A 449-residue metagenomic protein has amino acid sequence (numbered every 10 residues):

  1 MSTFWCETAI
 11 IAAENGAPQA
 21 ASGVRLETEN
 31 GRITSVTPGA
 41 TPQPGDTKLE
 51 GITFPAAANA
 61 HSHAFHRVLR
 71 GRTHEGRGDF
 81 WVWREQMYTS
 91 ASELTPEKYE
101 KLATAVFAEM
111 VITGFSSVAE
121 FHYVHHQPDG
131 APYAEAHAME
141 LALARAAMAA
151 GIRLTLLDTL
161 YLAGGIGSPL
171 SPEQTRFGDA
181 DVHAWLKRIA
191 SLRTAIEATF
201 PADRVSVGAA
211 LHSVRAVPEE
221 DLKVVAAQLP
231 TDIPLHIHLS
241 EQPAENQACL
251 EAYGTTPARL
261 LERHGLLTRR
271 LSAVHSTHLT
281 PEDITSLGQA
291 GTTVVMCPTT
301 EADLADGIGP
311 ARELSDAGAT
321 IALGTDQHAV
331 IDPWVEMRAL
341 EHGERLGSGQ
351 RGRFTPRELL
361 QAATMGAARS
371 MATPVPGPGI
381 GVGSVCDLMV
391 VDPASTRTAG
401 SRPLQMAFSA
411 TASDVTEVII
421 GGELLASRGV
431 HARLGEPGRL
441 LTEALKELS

Functional and structural regions predicted by a protein language model:
M1-G23, E29, A363-S449: Active-site microenvironment of metallo-dependent hydrolases
S2-C6, N30, P38-V82, E97 (+3 more regions): Replace "His-x-His-based motif
E7, L26, G31, H61 (+14 more regions): Divalent metal-coordination and catalytic microenvironments
G71-R153, A184-A202, E443-S449: Alpha-helical scaffold segments that flank or form the walls of functional sites
G71-R72, P243-T255, D283-G288, A305-L314 (+2 more regions): Histidine/acidic-residue-rich catalytic or RNA/ligand-binding cores of hydrolases and nuclease-related proteins
D129-V274: Metal-coordinating catalytic core of metallo-dependent amide/deamination hydrolases
L229-P234, L266-R269, S286-V295, D316-I321 (+1 more regions): Glycine-enriched alpha-helix->loop->beta-strand junction motifs that scaffold or abut catalytic
R263-L266, R270, R312-A394: His/Asp/Glu-enriched, well-ordered alpha-helical/loop segment that forms or immediately abuts the divalent-metal
